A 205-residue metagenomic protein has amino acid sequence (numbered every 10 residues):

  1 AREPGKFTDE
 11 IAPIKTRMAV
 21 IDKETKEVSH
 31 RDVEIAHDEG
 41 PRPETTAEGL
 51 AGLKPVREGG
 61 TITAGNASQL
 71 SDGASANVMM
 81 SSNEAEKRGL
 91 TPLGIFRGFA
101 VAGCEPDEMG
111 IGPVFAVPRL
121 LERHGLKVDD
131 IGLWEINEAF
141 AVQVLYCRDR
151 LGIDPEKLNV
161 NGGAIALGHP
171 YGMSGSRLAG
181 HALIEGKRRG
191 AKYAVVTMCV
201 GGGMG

Functional and structural regions predicted by a protein language model:
A1-F7, A76-N83, R148, P170-A191: Active-site-proximal alpha-helical scaffold in enzymes
A1-F7, P43-T46, A67-S71, P106-P113 (+3 more regions): Generic structural signal for well-ordered, non-membrane alpha-helical segments in soluble metabolic enzymes
A1-K87, R150, P155-K157: N-terminal extracellular/periplasmic Venus flytrap/periplasmic-binding protein-like
T16-R17, R97-A166: Active-site pocket-lining segment
T45-I111, F115, E122, G180-H181 (+2 more regions): Condensing-enzyme catalytic core mediating Claisen C-C bond formation in acyl metabolism
E58-L70, A100, D130-A139, L158-S174 (+1 more regions): Cysteine-centered functional microenvironments
